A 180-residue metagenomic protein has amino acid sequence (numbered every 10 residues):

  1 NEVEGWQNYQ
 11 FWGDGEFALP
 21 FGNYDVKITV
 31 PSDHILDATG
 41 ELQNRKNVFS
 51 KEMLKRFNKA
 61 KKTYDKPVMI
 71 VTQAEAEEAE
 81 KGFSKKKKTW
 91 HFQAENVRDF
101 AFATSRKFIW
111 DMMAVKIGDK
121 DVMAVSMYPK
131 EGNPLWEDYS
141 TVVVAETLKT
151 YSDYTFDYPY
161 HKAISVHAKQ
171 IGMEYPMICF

Functional and structural regions predicted by a protein language model:
E2-Q7, W12-F180: Hydrophobic helix-coil surface modules that form long, contiguous segments used for peptide/substrate interaction
